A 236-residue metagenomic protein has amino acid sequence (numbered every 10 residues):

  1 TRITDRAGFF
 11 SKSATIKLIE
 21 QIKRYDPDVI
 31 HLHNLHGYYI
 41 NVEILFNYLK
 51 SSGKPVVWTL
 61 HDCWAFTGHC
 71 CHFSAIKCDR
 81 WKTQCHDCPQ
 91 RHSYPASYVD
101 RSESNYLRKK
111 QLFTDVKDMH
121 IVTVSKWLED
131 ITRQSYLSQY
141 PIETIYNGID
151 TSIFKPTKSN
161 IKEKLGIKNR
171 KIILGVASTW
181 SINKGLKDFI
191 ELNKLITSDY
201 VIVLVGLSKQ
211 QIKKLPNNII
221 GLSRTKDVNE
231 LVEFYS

Functional and structural regions predicted by a protein language model:
T1-V29, G221: A conserved catalytic-core segment of Leloir-type glycosyltransferases
E20-I40, P55-H61: Short N-terminal targeting/anchoring amphipathic segment
K50-S51, W64, D79-I121, Y136 (+1 more regions): Membrane-proximal helix-turn-helix segments that form the acceptor-binding/catalytic region of lipid-linked
V57, H61, V116-K126, E143-I145: A short beta-strand/loop micro-motif in the catalytic core of glycosyltransferases that engages the nucleotide-sugar
S102, Y106-K109, K155-I167: A short helix/loop element that forms part of the nucleotide-sugar donor recognition site in Leloir-type
V122, I167-K184, I190-K194: Conserved donor-binding/catalytic core segment of Leloir-type glycosyltransferases
D130-R133, I149-K164, I212-K214: Acidic anion/phosphate-binding donor-loop and adjacent secondary structure in glycosyltransferase catalytic cores
Y200, V205-V232: Nucleotide-activated donor-binding/catalytic signature segment of Leloir-type glycosyltransferases, i.e., the conserved
